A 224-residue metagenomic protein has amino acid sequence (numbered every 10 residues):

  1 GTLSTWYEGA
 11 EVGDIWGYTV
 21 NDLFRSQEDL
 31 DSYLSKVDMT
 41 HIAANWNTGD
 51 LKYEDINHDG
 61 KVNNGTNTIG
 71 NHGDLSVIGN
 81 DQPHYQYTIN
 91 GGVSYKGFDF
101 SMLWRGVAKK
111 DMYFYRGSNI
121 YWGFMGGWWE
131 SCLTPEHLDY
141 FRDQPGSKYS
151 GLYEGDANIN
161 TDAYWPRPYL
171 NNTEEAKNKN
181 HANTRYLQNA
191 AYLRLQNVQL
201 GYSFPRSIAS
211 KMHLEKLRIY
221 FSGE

Functional and structural regions predicted by a protein language model:
G1-G79, Y121-G123, W129-D162: Conserved small-residue
T19, N90-G92, Q199-S203, S222: Outer-membrane beta-barrel architecture
G65-I69, H84, G92, L152 (+3 more regions): Core subunits and conserved enzymes of cellular information-processing and envelope-translocation systems across
G79-D81, Q188-N189: Replace "Gram-negative outer membrane beta-barrel proteins" with "bacterial and organellar outer membrane beta-barrel
P83-Y87, S94, A191-Q196: Residues that define the transmembrane beta-barrel architecture of outer-membrane proteins
G97-F100, S207-I208: Repeated loop/turn-to-beta-strand initiation elements of outer-membrane beta-barrel proteins
M102, I219-F221: Membrane-embedded beta-strand positions of outer-membrane beta-barrel proteins
V107-R218: Extracytoplasmic gating/loop element in the C-terminal half of outer-membrane beta-barrel translocons and assembly
